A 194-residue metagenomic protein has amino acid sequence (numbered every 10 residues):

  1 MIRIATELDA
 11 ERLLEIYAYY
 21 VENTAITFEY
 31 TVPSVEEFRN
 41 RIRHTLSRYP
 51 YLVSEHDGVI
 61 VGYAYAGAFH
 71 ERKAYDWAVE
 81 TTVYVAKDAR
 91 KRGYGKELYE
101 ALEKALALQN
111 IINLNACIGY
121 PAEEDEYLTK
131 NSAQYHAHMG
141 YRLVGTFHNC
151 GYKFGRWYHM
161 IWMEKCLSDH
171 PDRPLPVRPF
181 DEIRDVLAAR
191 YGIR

Functional and structural regions predicted by a protein language model:
M1-L13: A short beta-loop-alpha structural element at the N-terminal edge of CoA-dependent acyl/N-acetyltransferase catalytic
L14-R41: Conserved GNAT-fold acetyl-CoA-binding loop/helix
V32-A78, T82-D88, E100, Q109 (+1 more regions): Acetyl-CoA-dependent GNAT
T82-K91, I118-E123: A short, internal acetyl-CoA/4′-phosphopantetheine-binding micro-motif in the GNAT/acyltransferase core
K91-A107, T129-Q134: Conserved acetyl-CoA-binding loop-helix of GNAT-fold acetyltransferases
L106-N131: Conserved GNAT acetyl-CoA-binding A-motif
C117-G119, A133, A137-R156, S168-D169 (+1 more regions): Conserved catalytic-core motifs of GNAT/GCN5-like acyltransferases
V177-R194: Short, cationic low-complexity segments
